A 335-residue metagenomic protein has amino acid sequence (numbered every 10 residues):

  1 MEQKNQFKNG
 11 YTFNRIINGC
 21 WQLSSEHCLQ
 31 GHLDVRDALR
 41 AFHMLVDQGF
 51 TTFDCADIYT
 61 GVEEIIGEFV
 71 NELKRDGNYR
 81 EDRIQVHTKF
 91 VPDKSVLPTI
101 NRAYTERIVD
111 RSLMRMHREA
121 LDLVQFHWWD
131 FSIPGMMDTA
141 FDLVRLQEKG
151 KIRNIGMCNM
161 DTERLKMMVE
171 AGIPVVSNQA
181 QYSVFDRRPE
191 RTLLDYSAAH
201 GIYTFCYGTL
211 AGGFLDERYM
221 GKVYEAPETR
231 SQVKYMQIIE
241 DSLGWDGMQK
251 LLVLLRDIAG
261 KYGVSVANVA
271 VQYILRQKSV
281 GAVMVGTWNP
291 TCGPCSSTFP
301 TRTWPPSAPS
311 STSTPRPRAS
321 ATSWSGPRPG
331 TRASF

Functional and structural regions predicted by a protein language model:
M1-I84: N-terminal binding-site loop/beta-alpha segment at the start of enzyme catalytic domains that lines or forms
E2, A199, P227-D257, K261 (+2 more regions): Terminal-tail/helix-coil boundary detector
Y11, P189-R230, S265: Aromatic-lined glycan-binding groove of carbohydrate-active enzymes
N18, F53, I66, V86 (+9 more regions): Conserved, mostly hydrophobic/aromatic
F42, E63, G67-V70, E106-L113 (+7 more regions): Generic structural signal for well-ordered alpha-helices, preferentially at hydrophobic/aromatic core positions
H43, D93-F185, Y203: Glycine/proline-rich, positively charged, aromatic-decorated active-site loop/lid region on the catalytic face
E72-R83, M116-H117, L146-K151, E170-P174 (+2 more regions): Short helix-capping segments at alpha-helix termini
R80-K94, V124: A short, structured active-site edge motif that brings together acidic residues
